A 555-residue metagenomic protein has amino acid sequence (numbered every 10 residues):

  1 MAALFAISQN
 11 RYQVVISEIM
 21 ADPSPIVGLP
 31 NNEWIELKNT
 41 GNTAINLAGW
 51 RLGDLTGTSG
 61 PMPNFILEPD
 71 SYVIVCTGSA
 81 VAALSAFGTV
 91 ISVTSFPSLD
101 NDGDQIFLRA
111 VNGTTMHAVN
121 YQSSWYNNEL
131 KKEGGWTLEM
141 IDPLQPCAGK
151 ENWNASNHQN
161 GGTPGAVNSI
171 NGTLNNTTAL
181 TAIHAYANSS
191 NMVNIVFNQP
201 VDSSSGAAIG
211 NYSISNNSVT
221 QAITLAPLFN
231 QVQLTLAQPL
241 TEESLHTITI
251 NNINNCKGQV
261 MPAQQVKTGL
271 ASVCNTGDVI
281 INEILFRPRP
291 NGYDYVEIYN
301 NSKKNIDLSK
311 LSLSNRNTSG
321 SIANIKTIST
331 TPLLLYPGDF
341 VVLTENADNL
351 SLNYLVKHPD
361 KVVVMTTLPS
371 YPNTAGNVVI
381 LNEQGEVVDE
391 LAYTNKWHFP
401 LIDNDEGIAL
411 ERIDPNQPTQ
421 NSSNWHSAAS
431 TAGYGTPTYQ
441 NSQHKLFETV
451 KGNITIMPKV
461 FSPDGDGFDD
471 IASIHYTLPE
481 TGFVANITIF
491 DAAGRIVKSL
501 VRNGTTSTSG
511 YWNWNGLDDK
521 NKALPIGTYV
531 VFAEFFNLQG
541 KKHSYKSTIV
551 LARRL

Functional and structural regions predicted by a protein language model:
M1-A3: Bacterial N-terminal signal peptides
F5-G149, S156-N160, N171-H184, S190-P200 (+3 more regions): Activation on beta-sandwich/Ig-like modules and their edge loops
L144, I170, I496-L500: Signature of Gram-negative chaperone-usher
N154, A166-I170, A263, T438-Q440 (+4 more regions): Basic, gly/Ser/Thr/Pro-rich low-complexity segments located predominantly at protein N termini
N157-S169, S427-H444: Catalytic cores of secreted or luminal carbohydrate-active enzymes
K445-L555: Short loop/turn motifs at secondary-structure boundaries
